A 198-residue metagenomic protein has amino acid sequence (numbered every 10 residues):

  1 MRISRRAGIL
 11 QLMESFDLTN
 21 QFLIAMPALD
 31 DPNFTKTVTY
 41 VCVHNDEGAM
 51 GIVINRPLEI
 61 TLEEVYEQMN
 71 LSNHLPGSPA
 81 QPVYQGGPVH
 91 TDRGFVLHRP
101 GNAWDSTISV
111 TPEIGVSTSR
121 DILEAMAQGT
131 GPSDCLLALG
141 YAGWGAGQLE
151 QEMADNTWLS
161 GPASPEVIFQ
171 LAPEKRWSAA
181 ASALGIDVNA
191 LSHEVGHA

Functional and structural regions predicted by a protein language model:
I3-A138, A142-A198: A short aromatic-anchored loop/beta-hairpin motif
